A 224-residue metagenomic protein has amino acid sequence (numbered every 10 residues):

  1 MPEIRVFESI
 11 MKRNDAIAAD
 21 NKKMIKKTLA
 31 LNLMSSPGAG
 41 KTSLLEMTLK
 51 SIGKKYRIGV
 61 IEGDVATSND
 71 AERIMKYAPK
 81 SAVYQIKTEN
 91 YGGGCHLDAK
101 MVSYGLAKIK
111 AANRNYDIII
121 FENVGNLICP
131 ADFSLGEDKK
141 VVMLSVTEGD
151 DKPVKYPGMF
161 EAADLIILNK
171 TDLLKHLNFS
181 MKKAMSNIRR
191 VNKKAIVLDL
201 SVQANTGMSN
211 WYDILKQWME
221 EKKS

Functional and structural regions predicted by a protein language model:
P2-L31, A39, T48-E137, G149-D151 (+1 more regions): Nucleotide-state-sensitive switch-loop elements of NTP-binding domains
M34, V124, T171: Conserved Walker B
S36-G40, T206: ATP-binding Walker
L44: Hydrophobic positions on the alpha1 helix immediately C-terminal to the Walker A/P-loop
I120-E122, V141-M143, I167: Structural motif
P130-E137, V146-A195: Conserved C-terminal guanine-recognition region of P-loop GTPase G domains, centered on the G4
L173-S224: Canonical P-loop GTPase G-domain recognition
